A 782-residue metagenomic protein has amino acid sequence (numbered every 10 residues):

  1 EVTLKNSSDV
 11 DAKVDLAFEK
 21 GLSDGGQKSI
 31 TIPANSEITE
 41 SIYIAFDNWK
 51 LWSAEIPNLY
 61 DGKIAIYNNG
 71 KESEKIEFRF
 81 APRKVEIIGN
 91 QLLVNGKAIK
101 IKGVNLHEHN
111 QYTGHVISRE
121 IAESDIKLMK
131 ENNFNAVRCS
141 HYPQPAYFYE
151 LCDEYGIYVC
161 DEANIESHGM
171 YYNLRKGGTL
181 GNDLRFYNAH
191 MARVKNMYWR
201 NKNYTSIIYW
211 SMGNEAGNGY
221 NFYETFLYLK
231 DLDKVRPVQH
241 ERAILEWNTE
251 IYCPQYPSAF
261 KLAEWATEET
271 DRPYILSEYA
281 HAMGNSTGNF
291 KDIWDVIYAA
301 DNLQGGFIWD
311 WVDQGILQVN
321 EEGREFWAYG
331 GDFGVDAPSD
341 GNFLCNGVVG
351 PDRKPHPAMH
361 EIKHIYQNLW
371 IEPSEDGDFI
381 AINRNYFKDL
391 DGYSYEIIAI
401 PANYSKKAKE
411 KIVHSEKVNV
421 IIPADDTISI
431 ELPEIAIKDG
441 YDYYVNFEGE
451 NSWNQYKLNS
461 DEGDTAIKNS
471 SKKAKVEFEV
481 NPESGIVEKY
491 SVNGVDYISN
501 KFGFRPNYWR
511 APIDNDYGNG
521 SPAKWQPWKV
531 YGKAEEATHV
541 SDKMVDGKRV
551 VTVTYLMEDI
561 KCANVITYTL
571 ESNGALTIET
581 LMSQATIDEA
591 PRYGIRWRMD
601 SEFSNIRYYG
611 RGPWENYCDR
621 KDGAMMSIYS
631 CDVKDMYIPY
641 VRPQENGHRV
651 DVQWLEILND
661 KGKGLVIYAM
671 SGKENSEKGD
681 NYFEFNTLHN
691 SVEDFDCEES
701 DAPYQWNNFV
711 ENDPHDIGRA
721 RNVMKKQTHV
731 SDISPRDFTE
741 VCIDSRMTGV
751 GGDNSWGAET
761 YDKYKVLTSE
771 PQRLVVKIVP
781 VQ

Functional and structural regions predicted by a protein language model:
E1-T31, E40, D378-N419, S429-L432 (+1 more regions): Beta-strand-rich binding/interaction modules
V2-E86, K438-Y441, N446-A466: Extended acidic/polar, glycine-enriched regions that form or flank non-catalytic beta-rich accessory modules
S7, I208-W210, A266-D425, E674-C742 (+1 more regions): Substrate-binding clefts and catalytic carboxylate motifs of secreted carbohydrate-active enzymes
G26-I32, E416-I421, I566-Y568, D762-V766: Beta-strand-rich interaction surfaces with strong enrichment in secreted/lumenal proteins
N35-I42, P423-P433, T768-P780: Short Pro-Gly-centered flexible turn/kink motifs
S53, I437-G440, D461-Q782: Beta-strand/loop-rich accessory regions of lumenal/periplasmic or secreted enzymes, predominantly carbohydrate-active
K63-M129, E150: N-terminal carbohydrate-binding accessory modules
I126-M129, A136-N346: Substrate-binding/catalytic cleft of secreted carbohydrate-active enzymes, primarily glycoside hydrolases
